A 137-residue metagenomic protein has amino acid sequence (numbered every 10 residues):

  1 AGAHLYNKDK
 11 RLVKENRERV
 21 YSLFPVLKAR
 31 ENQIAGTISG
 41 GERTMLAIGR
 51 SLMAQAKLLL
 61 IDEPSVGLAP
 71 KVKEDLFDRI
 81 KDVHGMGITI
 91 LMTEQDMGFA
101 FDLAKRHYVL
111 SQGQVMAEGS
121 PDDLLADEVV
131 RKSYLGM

Functional and structural regions predicted by a protein language model:
A1-K14, L23-P25, L135-M137: ABC-type ATPase nucleotide-binding domains, specifically the catalytic core motifs of the NBD
S51-L52: ABC ATPase C-loop
L59-E63: Catalytic Walker B motif of ABC-type/P-loop ATPase nucleotide-binding domains
K73-M86: Helical segment within the ABC ATPase nucleotide-binding domain
E94-Q95: H-loop/switch region of ABC-family ATPase nucleotide-binding domains
A100-D102: A short, surface-exposed alpha-helical micro-motif characterized by mixed small hydrophobic and charged/polar residues
E118-G119: ABC ATPase "signature
